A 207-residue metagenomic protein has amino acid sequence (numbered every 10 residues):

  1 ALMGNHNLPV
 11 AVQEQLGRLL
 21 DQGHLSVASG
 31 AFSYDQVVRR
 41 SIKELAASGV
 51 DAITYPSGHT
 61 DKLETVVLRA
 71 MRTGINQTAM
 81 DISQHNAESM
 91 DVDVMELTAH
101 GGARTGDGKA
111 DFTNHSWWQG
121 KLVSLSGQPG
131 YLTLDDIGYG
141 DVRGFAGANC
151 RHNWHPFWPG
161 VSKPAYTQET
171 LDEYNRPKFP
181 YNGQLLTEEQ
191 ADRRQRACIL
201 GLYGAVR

Functional and structural regions predicted by a protein language model:
A1-F145, W158-R207: Domain-core detector
A148: Residues that flank catalytic or metal-binding motifs in active/ligand-binding sites
H152: Catalytic core of tubulin tyrosine ligase-like
